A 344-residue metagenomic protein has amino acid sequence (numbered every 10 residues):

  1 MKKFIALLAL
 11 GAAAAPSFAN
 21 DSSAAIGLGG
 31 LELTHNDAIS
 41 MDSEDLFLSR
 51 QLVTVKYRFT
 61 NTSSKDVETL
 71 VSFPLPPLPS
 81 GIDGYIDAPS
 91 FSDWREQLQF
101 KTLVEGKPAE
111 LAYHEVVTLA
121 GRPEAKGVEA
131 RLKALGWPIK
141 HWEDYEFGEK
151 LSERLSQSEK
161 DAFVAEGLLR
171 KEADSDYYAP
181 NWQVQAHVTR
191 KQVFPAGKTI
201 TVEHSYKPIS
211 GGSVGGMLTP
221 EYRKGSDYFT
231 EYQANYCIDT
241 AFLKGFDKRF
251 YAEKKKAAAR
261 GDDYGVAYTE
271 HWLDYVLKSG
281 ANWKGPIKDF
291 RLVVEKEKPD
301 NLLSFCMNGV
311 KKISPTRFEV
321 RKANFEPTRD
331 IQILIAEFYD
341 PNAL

Functional and structural regions predicted by a protein language model:
K2-L7: Sec-dependent signal peptide recognition, specifically the positively charged N-region followed immediately by
L10-G11: Short, linear, compositionally biased motifs with a strong N-terminal bias
A14-P16: N-terminal signal peptide c-region/cleavage motif recognized by signal peptidases
F18-L344: Lumenal/extracellular ectodomains and adaptor appendage modules of the eukaryotic vesicle/secretory system
